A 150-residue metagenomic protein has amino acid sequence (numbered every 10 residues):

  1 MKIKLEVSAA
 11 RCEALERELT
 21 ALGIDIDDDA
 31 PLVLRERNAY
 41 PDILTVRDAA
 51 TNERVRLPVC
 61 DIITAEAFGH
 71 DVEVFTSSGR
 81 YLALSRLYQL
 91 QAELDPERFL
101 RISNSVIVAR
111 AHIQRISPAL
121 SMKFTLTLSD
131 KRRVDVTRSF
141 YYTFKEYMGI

Functional and structural regions predicted by a protein language model:
M1-I150: Basic, polyanion-interacting recognition surfaces, primarily in bacterial LytTR/OmpR-type DNA-binding effector domains
